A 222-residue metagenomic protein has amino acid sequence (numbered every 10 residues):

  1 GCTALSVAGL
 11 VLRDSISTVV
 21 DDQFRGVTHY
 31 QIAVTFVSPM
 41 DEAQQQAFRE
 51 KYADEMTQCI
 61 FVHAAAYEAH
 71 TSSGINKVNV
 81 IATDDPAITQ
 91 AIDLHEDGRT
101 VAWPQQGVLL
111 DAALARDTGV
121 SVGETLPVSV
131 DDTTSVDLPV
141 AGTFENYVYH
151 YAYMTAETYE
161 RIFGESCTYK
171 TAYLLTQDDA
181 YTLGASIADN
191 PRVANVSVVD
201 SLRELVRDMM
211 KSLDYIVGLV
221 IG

Functional and structural regions predicted by a protein language model:
C2-H29, E42: Alpha-helical transmembrane segments
I16-V20, A188-G222: Peri-transmembrane interface segments
I16-V34, D54, G74, T134 (+1 more regions): Membrane-proximal juxtamembrane linkers immediately C-terminal to transmembrane helices
D22-Q23, E42, Q46-T125, S135-T143: Short beta-strand boundary microenvironments
V27-T28, A102, T143-Y181, A188-N190 (+1 more regions): Small-residue transmembrane helix packing/gating motifs
F36-P39, L110-L114, T176-Q177: Structural motif
Q45-Y52, L183-P191: Short amphipathic alpha-helices in soluble, non-transmembrane regions that often serve as interface/regulatory elements
